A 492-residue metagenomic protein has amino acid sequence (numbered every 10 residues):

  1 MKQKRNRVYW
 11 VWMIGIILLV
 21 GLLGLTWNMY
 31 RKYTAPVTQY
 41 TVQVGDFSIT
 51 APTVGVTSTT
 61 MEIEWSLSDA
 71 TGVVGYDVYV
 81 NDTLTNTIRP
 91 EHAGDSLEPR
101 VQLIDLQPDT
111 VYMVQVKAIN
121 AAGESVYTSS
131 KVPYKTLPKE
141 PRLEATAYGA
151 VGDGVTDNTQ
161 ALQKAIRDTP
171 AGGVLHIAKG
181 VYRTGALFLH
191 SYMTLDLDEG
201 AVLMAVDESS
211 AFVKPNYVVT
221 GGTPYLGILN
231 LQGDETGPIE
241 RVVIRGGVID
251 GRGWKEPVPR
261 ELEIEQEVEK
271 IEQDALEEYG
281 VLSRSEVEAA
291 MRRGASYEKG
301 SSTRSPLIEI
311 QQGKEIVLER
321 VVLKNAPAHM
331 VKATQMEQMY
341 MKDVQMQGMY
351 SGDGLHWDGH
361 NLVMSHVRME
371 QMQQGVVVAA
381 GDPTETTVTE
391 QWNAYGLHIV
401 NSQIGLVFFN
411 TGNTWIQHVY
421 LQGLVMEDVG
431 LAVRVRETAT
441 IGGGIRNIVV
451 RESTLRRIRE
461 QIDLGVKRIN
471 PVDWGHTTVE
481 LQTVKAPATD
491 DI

Functional and structural regions predicted by a protein language model:
M1-V8: N-terminal Lys/Arg-rich, disordered targeting/topogenic segments
Y9-I492: Extracellular/periplasmic carbohydrate-active domains that bind, remodel, or depolymerize complex polysaccharides
